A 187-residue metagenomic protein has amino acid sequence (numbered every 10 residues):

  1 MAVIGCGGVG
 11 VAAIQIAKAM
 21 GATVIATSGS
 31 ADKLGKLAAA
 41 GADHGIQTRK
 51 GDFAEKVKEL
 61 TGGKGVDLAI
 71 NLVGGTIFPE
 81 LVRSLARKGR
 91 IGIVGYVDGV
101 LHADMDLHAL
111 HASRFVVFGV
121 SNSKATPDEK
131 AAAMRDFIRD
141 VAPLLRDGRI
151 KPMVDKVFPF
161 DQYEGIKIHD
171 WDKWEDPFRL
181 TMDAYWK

Functional and structural regions predicted by a protein language model:
M1-G51: Mid-domain Rossmann-like dinucleotide-binding core that forms the NAD(H)/NADP(H) cofactor-binding site
A2, I25, R90-G92, F118 (+1 more regions): Structural detector of well-ordered beta-strand residues that form the stable sheet scaffold of enzyme domains
A2, I46, D67-I70, G92: N-terminal Rossmann-like NAD(P) cofactor-binding module of classical short-chain dehydrogenase/reductase
A42, G65-V66, I150: Local beta-strand N-terminus motif with an aromatic residue
D52-G63: Short amphipathic alpha-helix with an adjacent loop that forms part of the alpha/beta core around
G62, A86, E175: Short conserved AdoMet
T76-I150, A184-K187: Glycine-rich phosphate-binding loop and adjacent beta-alpha segment of Rossmann(oid) nucleotide-cofactor-binding
A142, D147-K156, E164-K187: C-terminal capping/lid region of NAD(P)-dependent oxidoreductase domains
